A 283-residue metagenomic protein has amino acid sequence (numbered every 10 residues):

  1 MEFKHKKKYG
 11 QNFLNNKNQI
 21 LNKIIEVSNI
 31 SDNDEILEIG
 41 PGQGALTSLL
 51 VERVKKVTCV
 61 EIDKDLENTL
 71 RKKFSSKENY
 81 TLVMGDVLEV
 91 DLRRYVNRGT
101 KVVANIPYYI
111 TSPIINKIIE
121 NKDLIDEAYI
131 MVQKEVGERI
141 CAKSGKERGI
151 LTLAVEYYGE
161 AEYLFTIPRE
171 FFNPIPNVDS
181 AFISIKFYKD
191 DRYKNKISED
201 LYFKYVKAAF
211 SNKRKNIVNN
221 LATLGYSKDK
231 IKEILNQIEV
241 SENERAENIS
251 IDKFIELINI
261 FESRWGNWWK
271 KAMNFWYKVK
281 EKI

Functional and structural regions predicted by a protein language model:
M1-A208, N236, E247, I260-I283: Catalytic cores of RNA-modifying enzymes
S211-R214: Active-site-proximal catalytic alpha-helix in oxidoreductases
E233-E242: Short helix/strand-capping connector loops at secondary-structure junctions
F254: Short, Lys/Arg-enriched alpha-helical microdomains
